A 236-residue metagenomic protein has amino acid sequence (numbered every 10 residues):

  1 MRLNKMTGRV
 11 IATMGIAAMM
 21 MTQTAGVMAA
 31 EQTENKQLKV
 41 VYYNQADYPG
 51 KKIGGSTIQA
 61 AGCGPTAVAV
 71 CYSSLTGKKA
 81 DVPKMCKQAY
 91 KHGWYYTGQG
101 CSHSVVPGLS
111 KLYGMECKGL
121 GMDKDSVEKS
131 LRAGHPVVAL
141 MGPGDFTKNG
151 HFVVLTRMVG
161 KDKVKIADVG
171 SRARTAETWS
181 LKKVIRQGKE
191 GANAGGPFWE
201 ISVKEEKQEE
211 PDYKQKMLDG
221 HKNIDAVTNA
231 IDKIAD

Functional and structural regions predicted by a protein language model:
M1-M14: Bacterial N-terminal signal peptides that target proteins for export
M6-R9, T24-Y96, E205-A235: Active-site-adjacent structural segments surrounding the nucleophilic cysteine of cysteine proteases and isopeptidases
M14-Q23: Hydrophobic core
A60, G64-Y72, V82-C86, H103-S110 (+5 more regions): Extracytoplasmic/secreted envelope proteins and their assembly/folding machinery, especially bacterial periplasmic
K87-M122: Mid-length scaffold segments of soluble, non-membrane domains
T97-S104, F146-H151, T175: Extracytoplasmic/secreted cell-surface and envelope-processing proteins
E116-V169: Active-site-adjacent substructure of cysteine-protease-like catalytic cores
M158-A235: Noncatalytic regulatory segments and standalone regulatory/sensor domains
